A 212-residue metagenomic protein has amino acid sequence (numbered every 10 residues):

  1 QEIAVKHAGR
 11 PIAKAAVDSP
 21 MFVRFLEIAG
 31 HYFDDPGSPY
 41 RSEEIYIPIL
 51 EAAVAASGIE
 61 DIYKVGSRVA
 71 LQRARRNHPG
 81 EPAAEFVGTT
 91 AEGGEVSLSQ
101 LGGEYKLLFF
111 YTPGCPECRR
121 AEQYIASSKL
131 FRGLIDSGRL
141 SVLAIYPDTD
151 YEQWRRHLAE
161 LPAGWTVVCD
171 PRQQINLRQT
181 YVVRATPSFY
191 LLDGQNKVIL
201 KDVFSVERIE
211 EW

Functional and structural regions predicted by a protein language model:
Q1-G94: Oxidative protein folding and maturation machinery
A84, K106, T186-P187: Short loop/turn microsegments at loop-to-beta-strand junctions
G94-A126, S141-L143: Short active-site neighborhood of thiol/selenol oxidoreductases, capturing the structured segment around
T112-P113, D148, Q195: Solvent-exposed coil/turn segments that connect beta secondary-structure elements in extracytoplasmic/periplasmic
R120-A159, Q173-R178: Structural microenvironment flanking redox-active thiols in thiol-disulfide oxidoreductases
A126, T180, R184-W212: Non-catalytic, surface beta->alpha helical segment in thiol-disulfide oxidoreductase systems
R155-Y190, G194-Q195: Short, internal strand/loop/helix patches that form the active-site neighborhood or redox-interaction surface
